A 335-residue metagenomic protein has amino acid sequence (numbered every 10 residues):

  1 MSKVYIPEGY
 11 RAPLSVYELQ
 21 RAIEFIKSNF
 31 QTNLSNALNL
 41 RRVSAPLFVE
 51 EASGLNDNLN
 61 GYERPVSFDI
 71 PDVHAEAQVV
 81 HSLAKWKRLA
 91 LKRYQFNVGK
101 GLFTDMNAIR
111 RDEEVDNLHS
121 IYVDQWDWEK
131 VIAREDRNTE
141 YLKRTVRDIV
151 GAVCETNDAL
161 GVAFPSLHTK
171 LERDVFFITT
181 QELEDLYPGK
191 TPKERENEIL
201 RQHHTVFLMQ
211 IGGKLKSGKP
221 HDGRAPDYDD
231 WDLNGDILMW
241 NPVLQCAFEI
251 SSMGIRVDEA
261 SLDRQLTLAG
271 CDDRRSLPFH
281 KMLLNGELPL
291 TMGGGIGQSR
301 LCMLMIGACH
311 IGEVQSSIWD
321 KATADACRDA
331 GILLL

Functional and structural regions predicted by a protein language model:
S2-H119, E129-V131: Class II aminoacyl-tRNA synthetase-like tRNA-binding/catalytic domains
Y5-R11, D124-Q125, D258, M282: Short acidic (Asp/Glu) and glycine-rich catalytic loops that position anionic groups and cofactors
E18-F25, N29, R137-R144, D148 (+3 more regions): Generic recognition of stable, solvent-exposed alpha-helical segments in well-folded globular domains
F30, L34-R41, I149-L160, C309: A generic secondary-structure signal for well-formed alpha-helical elements
L47-E51, P165-E172, A322-A324: A glycine-rich phosphate-binding loop feature that marks nucleotide/adenosyl-phosphate handling sites
F68-I70, K92-V98, L118-S120, H168 (+3 more regions): A general structural signal for short secondary-structure junctions and capping/turn motifs
G99, T104-E194: Extended, charged alpha-beta segments that form solvent-exposed binding/catalytic grooves in nucleic-acid-handling
I109, T180-L335: A translation/RNA-centric and nucleic-acid-associated enzymatic feature enriched in Class II aminoacyl-tRNA synthetases
